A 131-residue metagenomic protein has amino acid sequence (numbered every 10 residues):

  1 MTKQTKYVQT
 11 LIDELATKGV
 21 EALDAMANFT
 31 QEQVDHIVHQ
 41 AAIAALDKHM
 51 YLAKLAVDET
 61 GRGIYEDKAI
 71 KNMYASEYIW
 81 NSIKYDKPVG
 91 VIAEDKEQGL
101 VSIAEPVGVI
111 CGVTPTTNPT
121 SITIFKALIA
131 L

Functional and structural regions predicted by a protein language model:
M1-V101: N-terminal Rossmann-like NAD(P)+-binding subdomain of aldehyde/semialdehyde dehydrogenases
D86-L131: Conserved small-residue-rich beta-alpha loop and adjacent elements that most often cradle the phosphate/pyrophosphate
